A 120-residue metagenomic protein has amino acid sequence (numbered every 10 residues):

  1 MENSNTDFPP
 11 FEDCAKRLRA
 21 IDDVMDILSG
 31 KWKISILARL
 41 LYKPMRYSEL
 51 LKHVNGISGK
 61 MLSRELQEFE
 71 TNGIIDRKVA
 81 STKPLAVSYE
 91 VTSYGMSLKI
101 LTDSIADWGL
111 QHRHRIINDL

Functional and structural regions predicted by a protein language model:
E2-F8, A15, A38, M96-L120: Amphipathic alpha-helical dimerization/coiled-coil segments that flank or bridge DNA-binding/regulatory modules
A15-M61, T82, S88: N-terminal helix-turn-helix DNA-binding core of bacterial DNA-binding proteins
D26, G30, I34, Q67 (+2 more regions): Generic detection of well-ordered alpha-helical segments
L62, L66-F69: Basic amphipathic alpha-helical segments that dock to polyanions
S81-I105: Basic, amphipathic "hinge/linker" alpha-helix immediately C-terminal to the N-terminal HTH DNA-binding motif
